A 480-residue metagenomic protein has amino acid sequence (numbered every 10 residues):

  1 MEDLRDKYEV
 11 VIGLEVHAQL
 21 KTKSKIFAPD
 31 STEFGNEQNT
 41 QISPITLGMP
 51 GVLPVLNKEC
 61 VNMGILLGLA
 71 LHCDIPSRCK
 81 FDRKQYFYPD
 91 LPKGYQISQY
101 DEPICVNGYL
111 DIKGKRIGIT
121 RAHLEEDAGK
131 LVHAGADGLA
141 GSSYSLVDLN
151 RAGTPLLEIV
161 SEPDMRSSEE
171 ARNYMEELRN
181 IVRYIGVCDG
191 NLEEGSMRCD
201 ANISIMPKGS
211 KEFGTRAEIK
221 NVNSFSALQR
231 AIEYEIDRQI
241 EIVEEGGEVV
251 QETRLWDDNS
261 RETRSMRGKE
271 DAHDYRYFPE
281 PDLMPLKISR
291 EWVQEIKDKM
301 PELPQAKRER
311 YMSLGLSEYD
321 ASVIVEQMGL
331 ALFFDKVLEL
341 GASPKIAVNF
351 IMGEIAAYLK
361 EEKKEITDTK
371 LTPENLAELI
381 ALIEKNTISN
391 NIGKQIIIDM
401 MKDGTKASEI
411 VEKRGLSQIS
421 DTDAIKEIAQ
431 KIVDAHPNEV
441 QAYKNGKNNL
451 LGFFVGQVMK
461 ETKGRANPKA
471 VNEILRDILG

Functional and structural regions predicted by a protein language model:
M1-E302, E318, E339-S343: Basic, nucleic-acid-interacting segments
K21, D237, A331, M352-K360 (+6 more regions): Amphipathic alpha-helical core segments of compact helical bundles
A171, A321, A347, G393 (+2 more regions): Small-residue helix-packing motif on alpha-helices
G195-P207, M312-F334, P344-E361, E374-L376 (+2 more regions): Core structural elements
G315, L338-A347, T387-I388, N445-N448: Structural motif
L340-G341, A347, I355-K370, E378-I383 (+1 more regions): M16/insulysin-pitrilysin zinc metalloprotease superfamily fold
T367-A377, A381, N390-K460: Strongly charged, low-complexity linkers/loops
N448-G480: Short, amphipathic C-terminal "tail helix"
